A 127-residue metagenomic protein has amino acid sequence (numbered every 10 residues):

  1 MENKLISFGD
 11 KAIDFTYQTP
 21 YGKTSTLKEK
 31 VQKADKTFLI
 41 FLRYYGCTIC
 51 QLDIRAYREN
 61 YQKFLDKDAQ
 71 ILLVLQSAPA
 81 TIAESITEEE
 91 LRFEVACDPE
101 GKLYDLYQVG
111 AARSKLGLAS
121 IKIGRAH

Functional and structural regions predicted by a protein language model:
M1-E29, L52: N-terminal "domain-start" segment that seeds a small globular fold
L5-F8, V31-Q32, I40, F64 (+1 more regions): Generic structural signal for beta-strand residues in well-ordered domains
L27-Y57, Q70: Short active-site neighborhood of thiol/selenol oxidoreductases, capturing the structured segment around
D53-D105: Structural microenvironment flanking redox-active thiols in thiol-disulfide oxidoreductases
F93, D98-R125: Thiol/selenol-based redox catalytic cores and closely related redox-interacting motifs
